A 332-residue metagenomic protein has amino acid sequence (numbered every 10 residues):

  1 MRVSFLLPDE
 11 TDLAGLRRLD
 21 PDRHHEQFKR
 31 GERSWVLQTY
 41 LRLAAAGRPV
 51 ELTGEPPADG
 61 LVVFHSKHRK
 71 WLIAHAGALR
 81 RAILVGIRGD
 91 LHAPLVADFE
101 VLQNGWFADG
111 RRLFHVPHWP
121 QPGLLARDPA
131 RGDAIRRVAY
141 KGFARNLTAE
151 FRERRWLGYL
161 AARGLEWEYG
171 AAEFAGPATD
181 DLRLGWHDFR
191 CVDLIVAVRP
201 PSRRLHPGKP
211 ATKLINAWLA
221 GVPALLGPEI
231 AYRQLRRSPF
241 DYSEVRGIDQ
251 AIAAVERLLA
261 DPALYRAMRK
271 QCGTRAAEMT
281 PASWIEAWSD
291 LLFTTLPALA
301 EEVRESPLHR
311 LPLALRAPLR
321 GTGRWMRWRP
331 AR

Functional and structural regions predicted by a protein language model:
M1-G77, A231, P281, I285-R332: N-terminal pre-catalytic "stem/leader" segment of glycosyltransferase-like enzymes
L6-T11, V63-R69, G86-D90, Q103-G105 (+2 more regions): Structural motif
D22-F28, E32, H118-C191: Conserved catalytic-core segment of nucleotide-activated headgroup transferases in glycan assembly
E55-G77, R81-R88, F99-Q103, F189-V196: Short, well-ordered secondary-structure micro-motifs within conserved domains or adaptor modules
D98-L125: Donor nucleotide-sugar binding/catalytic pocket of nucleotide-sugar-dependent glycosyltransferases
L182-R183, D188-A220, L226-R236: Nucleotide-sugar-dependent
S238-D249, R257-P262: Conserved acidic donor-binding segment of nucleotide-sugar-dependent glycosyltransferases
L264-E278: A short, well-ordered alpha-helix in the C-terminal region of glycosyltransferases
